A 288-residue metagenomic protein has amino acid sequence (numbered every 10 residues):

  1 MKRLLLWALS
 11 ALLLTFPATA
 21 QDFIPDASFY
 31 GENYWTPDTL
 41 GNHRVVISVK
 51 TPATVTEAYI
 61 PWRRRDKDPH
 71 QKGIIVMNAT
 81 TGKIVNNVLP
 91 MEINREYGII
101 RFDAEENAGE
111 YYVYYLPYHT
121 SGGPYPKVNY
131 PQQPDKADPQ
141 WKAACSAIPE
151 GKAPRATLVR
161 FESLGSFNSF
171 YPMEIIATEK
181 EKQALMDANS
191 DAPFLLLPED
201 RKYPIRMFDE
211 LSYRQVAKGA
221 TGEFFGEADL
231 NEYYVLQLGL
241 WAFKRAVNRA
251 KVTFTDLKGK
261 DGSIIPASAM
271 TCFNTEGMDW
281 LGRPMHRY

Functional and structural regions predicted by a protein language model:
M1-L4: Positively charged n-region of N-terminal signal peptides that target proteins for export
W7-T15: Bacterial N-terminal signal peptides
F16-A20: Sec/Tat signal peptide C-region and signal peptidase I cleavage site
Q21-Q215, G219-Y288: Alpha-mannosidase-like glycoside hydrolase catalytic domains involved in N-glycan trimming, generalizing to other
